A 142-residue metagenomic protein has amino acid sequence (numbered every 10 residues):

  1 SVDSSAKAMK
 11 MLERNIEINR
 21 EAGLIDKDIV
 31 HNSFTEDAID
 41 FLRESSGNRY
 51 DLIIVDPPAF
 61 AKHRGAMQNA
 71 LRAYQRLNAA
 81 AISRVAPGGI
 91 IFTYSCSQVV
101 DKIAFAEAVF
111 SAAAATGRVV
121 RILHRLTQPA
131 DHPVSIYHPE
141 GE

Functional and structural regions predicted by a protein language model:
S1-D3: Conserved SAM-binding motif I beta-strand of class I
K7-I54: S-adenosyl-L-methionine
K7-M9, D40-L42, A61-H63, V99-K102 (+1 more regions): Flexible loop/turn segments at secondary-structure boundaries
L12, D56, A81, S97 (+1 more regions): Hydrophobic, well-ordered secondary-structure elements that form the walls of internal hydrophobic environments
N15, N19, A80, R84 (+1 more regions): Alpha-helical structural signal in soluble globular domains
S46, A66, A73, A104-F105: Residues at alpha-helix caps and immediate loop-helix transition turns in enzyme cores, especially N- and C-cap
R49, R76, I90-E142: C-terminal catalytic and target-recognition region of SAM-dependent MTase-like enzymes, primarily methyltransferases
D51-A80, A86: Mobile active-site "lid"/loop adjacent to the S-adenosyl-L-methionine
